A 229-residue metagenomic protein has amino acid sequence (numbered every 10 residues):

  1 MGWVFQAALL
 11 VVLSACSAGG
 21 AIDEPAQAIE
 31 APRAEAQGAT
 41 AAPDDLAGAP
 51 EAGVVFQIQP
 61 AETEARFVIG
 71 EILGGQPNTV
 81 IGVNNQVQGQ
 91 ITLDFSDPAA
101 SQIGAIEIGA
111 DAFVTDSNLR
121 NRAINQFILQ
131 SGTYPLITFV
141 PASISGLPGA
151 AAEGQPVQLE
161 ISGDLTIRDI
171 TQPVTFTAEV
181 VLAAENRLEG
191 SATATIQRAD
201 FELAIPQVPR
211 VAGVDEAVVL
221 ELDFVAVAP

Functional and structural regions predicted by a protein language model:
M1-S14: Sec-dependent bacterial lipoprotein signal peptides
C16-P229: Low-complexity, acidic/polar, glycine-enriched regions of mature
